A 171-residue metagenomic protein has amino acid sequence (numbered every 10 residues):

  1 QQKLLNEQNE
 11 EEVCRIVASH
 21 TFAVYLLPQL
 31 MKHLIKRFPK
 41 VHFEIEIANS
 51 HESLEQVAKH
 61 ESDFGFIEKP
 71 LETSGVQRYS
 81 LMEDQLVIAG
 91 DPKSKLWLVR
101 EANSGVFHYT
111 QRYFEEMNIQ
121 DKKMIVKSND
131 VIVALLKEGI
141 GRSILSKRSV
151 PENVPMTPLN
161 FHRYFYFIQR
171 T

Functional and structural regions predicted by a protein language model:
Q1-R15, I35, L71-R78, V154: Short helix-loop hinge/linker segments at domain boundaries
K3, H33, E55-Q56, Y113 (+1 more regions): Well-formed, non-transmembrane alpha-helical positions, independent of function
E11-E72, V126: Central regulatory/effector-binding core of bacterial HTH transcription factors
R15-V17, G65, L98, S143 (+1 more regions): Short, well-ordered beta-strand segments
T73-D84, V131-T171: Beta-alpha-beta core module
L96-N118, N129, V133: Secondary-structure junction motif
Q120-V126: Glycine- and charged-residue-rich phosphate/anionic-cofactor binding loop of Rossmann-like
